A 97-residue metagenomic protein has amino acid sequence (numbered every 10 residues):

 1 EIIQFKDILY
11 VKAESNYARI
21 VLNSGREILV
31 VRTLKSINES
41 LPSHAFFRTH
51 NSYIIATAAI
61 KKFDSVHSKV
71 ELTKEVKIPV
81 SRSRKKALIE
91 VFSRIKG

Functional and structural regions predicted by a protein language model:
E1-P79: Conserved binding/recognition cores within well-folded domains
Q4, S24, L72, R82-G97: Eukaryotic intrinsically disordered, low-complexity regulatory linkers and tails enriched in Ser/Thr/Pro
